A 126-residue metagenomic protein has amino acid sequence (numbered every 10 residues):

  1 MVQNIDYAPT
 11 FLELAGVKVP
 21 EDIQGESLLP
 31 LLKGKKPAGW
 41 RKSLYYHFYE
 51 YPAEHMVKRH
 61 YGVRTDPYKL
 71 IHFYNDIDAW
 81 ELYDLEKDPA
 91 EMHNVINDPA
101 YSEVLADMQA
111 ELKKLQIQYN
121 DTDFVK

Functional and structural regions predicted by a protein language model:
V2: Residue-level signal for the nucleotide or nucleotide-sugar donor/cofactor binding architecture
I5-A8, E13-E81, L85, E103 (+2 more regions): C-terminal cap/loop subdomain of S1 sulfatases and analogous C-terminal strand-loop tails that border
D88: Intrinsically disordered, low-complexity polar regions and short flexible loop motifs
N94-N97: Phosphate-coordinating loops and pocket residues in cytosolic domains that bind phosphorylated ligands
